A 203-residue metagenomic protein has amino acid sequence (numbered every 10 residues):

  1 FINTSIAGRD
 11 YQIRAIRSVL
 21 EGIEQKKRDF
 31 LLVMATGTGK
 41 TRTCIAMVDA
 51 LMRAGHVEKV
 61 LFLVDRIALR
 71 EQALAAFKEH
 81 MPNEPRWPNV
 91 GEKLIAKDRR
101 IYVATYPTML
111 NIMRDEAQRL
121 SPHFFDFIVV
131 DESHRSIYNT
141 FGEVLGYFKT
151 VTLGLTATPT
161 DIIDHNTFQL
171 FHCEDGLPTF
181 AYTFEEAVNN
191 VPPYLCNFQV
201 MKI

Functional and structural regions predicted by a protein language model:
F1-K59, A68, Q72-N83, K97-I101 (+3 more regions): ATP-dependent helicase/translocase motor core
R28, R99-Y102, P192-Q199: A generic secondary-structure signal marking the coil-to-beta-strand transition
L32, F62-L63, G154: Structural beta-sheet core signal
A35, V64, E132: Conserved residues at beta->alpha junctions
L63-I67, G91-E92: A short hydrophobic beta-strand->loop->alpha-helix junction that borders the nucleotide-binding pocket of P-loop NTPases
W87-A96: Short acidic low-complexity segments
L110-E116, S121-I203: Signature of the SF2 helicase/ATPase Hel1-core->accessory helical subdomain module
